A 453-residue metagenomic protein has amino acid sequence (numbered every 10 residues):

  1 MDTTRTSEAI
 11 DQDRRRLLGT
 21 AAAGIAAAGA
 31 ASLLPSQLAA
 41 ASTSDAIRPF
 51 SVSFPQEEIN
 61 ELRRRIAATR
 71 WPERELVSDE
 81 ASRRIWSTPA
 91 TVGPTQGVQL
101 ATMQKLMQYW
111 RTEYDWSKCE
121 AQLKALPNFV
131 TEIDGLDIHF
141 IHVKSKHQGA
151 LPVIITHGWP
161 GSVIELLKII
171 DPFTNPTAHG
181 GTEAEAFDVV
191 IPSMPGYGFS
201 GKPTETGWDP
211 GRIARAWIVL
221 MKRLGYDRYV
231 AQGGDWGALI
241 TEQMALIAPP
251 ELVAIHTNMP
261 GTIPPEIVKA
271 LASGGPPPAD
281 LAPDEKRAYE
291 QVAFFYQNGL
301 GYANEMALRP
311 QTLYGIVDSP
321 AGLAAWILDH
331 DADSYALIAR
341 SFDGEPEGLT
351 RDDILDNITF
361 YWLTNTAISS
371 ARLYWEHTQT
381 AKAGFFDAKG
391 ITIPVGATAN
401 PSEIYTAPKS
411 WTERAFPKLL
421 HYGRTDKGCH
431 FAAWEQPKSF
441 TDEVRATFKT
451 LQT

Functional and structural regions predicted by a protein language model:
M1-Q12: N-terminal secretory signal peptides
I10, S32-I59: C-terminal segment of N-terminal export signals and the immediately downstream linker at the start of the mature
R16-Q37: N-terminal export signals
I59-K144, D353, W362-N365, S369-G384: Non-catalytic accessory segments flanking enzyme active sites
K118, I164, G181, M194-W208 (+1 more regions): Glycine-rich "HGGG/HGxG" loop immediately N-terminal to the catalytic nucleophile of the alpha/beta-hydrolase
R212-Y229: Conserved acidic catalytic loop of the alpha/beta-hydrolase fold
R228-K269: Conserved hydrolase catalytic core segment
Q297, E305-T453: C-terminal subdomain of alpha/beta-hydrolase-fold enzymes, centered on the catalytic histidine and its supporting
